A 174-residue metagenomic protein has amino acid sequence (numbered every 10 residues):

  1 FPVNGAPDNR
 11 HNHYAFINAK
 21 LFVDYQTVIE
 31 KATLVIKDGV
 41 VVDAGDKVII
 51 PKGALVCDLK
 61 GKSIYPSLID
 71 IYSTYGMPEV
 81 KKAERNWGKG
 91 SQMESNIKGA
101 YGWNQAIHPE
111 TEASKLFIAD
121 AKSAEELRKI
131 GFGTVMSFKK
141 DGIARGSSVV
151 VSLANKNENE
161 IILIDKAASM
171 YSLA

Functional and structural regions predicted by a protein language model:
F1-Y14: Extracellular/periplasmic ectodomains of large secreted or surface enzymes and adhesion receptors
A6-D8, L21, Y25-S67, K82: Histidine-rich, glycine-flanked metal-binding segment
N12-Y14, I50-S114, K129: Replace "His-x-His-based motif
Y14-K20: Tryptophan-anchored aromatic micro-motifs
V23, G76-P78, G142-G146: Flexible loop/turn segments at secondary-structure boundaries
D38, T74-G76, S172-A174: Short, surface-exposed, low-complexity cationic segments
K115-A119: Short, glycine/acidic-rich beta->alpha junctions
D120-A174: Polyanionic/metal-chelating signatures
